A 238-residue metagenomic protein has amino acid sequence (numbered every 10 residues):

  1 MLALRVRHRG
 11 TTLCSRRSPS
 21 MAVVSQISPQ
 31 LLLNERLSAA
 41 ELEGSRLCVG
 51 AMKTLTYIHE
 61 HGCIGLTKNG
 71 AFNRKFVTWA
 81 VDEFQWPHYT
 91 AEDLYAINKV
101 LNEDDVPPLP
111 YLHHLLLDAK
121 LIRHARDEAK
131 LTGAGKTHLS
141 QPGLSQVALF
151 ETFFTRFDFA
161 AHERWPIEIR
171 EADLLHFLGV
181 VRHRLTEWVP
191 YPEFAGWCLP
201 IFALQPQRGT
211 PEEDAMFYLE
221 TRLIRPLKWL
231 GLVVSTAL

Functional and structural regions predicted by a protein language model:
L2-Y111, T137: Short, amphipathic alpha-helical interface elements at domain boundaries that mediate macromolecular binding
S18-H61, G65, Q141-C198: Leucine-rich, amphipathic alpha-helical/linker segments
Y89-V106, G196-F217: Short helix-coil junctions and helix-kink-helix linkers
E92, D127-K130, A172-F177: Glycine-rich, often proline-containing surface loops adjacent to acidic residues and nearby aromatics that form
N102-D118, A125, T210-G231: Short amphipathic alpha-helical interaction segments
P110-L112, R123-W165, A215, V234-L238: Accessory beta->alpha helical hairpin/"wing" motif in late/C-terminal subdomains of nucleic-acid enzymes
L117-I122, W165, I169: Short N-terminal helix-initiation segments at or just after the protein's N-terminus
